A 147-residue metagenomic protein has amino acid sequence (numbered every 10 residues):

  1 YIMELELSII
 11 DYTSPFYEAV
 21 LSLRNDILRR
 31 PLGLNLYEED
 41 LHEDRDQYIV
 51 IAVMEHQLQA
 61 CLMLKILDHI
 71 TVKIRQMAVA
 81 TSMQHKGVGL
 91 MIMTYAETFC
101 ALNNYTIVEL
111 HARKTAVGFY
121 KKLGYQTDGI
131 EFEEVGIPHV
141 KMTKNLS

Functional and structural regions predicted by a protein language model:
E4-V20: A short beta-loop-alpha structural element at the N-terminal edge of CoA-dependent acyl/N-acetyltransferase catalytic
N25-Q59: Active-site rim helix/loop that mediates acceptor-substrate recognition in acyltransferases
I51, Q57-I66, K73-A78: Conserved beta-strand in the GNAT
I66-M77, Q84, E134-P138: A conserved beta-turn-beta hairpin within the catalytic core of GNAT-like acetyltransferases that forms part
V79, H85-T98: Conserved acetyl-CoA-binding loop-helix of GNAT-fold acetyltransferases
A80, R113: Residue-level recognition of the GNAT/N-acetyltransferase active site
M93, C100-A112: Conserved GNAT acetyl-CoA-binding A-motif
E109-H111, K121, Q126-K141: Conserved catalytic-core motifs of GNAT/GCN5-like acyltransferases
